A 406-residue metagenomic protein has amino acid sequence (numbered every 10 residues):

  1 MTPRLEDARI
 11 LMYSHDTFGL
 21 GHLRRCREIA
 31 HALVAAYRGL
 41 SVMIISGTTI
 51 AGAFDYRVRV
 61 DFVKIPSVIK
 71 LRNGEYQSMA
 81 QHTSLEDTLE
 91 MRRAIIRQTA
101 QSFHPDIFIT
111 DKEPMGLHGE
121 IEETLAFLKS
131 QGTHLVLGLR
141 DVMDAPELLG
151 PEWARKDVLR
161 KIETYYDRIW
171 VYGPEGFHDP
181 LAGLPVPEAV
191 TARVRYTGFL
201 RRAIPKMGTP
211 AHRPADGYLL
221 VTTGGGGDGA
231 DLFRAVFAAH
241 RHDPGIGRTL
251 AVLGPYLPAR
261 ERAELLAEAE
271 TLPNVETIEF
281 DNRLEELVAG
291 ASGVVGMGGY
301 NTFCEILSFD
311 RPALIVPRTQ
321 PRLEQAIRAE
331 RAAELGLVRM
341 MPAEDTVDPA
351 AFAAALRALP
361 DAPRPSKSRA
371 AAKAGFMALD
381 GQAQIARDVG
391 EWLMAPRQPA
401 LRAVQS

Functional and structural regions predicted by a protein language model:
E6-S14, A32-D87, M91-R93: Conserved nucleotide-sugar phosphate-binding/catalytic loop shared by glycosyltransferases and other
S14-R27, A51, G229-A230: A short, glycine/small-residue-rich beta-strand->loop->alpha-helix junction that serves as a flexible
R97-E163: Conserved nucleotide-sugar donor-interacting segment of glycosyltransferase catalytic cores, predominantly GT-B
L139-D231, Y256-A259: A nucleotide-sugar donor-handling region in carbohydrate enzymes
L184, F199-G293, D345: Donor-nucleotide binding loops and adjacent catalytic segments primarily of GT-B fold Leloir glycosyltransferases
R283-I327: A donor-sugar binding/catalytic signature common to diverse glycosyltransferases and related nucleotide-sugar
Q320-A355: Change "using UDP/GDP/dTDP sugars" to "using nucleotide sugars
A350-S406: C-terminal amphipathic helix plus adjacent low-complexity, charged tail appended to glycosyltransferase catalytic
